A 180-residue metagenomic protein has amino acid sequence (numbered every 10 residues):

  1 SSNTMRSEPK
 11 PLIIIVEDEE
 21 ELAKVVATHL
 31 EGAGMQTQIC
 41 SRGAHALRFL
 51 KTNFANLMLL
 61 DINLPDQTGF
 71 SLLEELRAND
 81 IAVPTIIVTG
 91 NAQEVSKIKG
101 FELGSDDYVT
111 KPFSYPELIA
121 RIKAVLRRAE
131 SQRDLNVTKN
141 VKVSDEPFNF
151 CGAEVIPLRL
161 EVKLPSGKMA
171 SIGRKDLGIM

Functional and structural regions predicted by a protein language model:
S2-R133: N-terminal/domain-start alpha-helical segments
P11-L12, R127-G178: Short, Lys/Arg-enriched segments at the junction into DNA-binding effector domains of transcriptional regulators
L118, I179-M180: Hydrophobic face residues on amphipathic alpha-helices
